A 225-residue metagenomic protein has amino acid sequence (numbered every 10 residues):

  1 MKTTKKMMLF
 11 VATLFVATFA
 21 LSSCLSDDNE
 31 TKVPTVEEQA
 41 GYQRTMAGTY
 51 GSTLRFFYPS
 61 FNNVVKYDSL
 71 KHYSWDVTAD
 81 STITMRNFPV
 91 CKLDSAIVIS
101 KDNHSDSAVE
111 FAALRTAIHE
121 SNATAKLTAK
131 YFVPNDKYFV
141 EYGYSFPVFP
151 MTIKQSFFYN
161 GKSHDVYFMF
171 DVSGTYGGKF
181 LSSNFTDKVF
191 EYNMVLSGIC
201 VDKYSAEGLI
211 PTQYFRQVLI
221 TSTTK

Functional and structural regions predicted by a protein language model:
T3-K5, T13-A47: Bacterial Sec-dependent N-terminal signal peptides
E30-P34, D165-K225: Edge beta-strand at a domain terminus
Q43-N62: Tryptophan-anchored aromatic micro-motifs
S52, M85-R86, Y192: Short hydrophobic/aromatic-rich beta-strand segments that constitute the beta-sheet cores of beta-sandwich/beta-barrel
F61-K71: Surface-exposed strand-loop-strand hairpins of Gram-negative outer-membrane beta-barrel proteins
S69-T82: Short secondary-structure subsegments characteristic of cysteine-rich extracellular domains
T82-Y176: Predominantly extracellular/secreted and cell-surface proteins with exposed, flexible low-complexity segments
